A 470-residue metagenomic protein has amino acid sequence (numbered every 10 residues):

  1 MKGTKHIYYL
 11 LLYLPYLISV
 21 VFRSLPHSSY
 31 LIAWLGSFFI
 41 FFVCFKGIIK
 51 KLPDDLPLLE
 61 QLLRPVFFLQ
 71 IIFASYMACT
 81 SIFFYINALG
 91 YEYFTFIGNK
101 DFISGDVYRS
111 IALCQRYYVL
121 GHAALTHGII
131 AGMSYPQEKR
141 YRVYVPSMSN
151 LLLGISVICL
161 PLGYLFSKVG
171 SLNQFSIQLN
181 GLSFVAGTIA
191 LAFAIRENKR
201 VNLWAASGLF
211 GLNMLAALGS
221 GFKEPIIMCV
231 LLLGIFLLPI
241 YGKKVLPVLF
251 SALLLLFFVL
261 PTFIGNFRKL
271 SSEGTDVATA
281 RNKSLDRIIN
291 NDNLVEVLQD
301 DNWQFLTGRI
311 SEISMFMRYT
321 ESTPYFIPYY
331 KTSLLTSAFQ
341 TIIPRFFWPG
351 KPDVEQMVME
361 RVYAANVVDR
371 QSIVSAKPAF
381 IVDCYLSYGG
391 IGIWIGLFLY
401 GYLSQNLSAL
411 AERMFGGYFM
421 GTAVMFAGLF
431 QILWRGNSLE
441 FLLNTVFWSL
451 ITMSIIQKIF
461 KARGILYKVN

Functional and structural regions predicted by a protein language model:
M1-P136, F210, L233-L246, F250-L256 (+2 more regions): N-terminal "leader" segments that precede or initiate the main folded domain
K2-L11, P57-Q70, V143-G154, K199-A206 (+1 more regions): Membrane-interfacial loop-to-transmembrane alpha-helix junctions, especially the N-terminal start
Y13-V21, Q70-S81, S156-F166, G208-L218 (+2 more regions): Aromatic-anchored segments of alpha-helical transmembrane domains
W34-V43, Q178-I189, I226-G234, L399 (+1 more regions): Membrane-embedded alpha-helical segments of multi-pass membrane proteins, especially the transmembrane helices
Y91-S271, Y467-K468: Membrane-embedded catalytic interface detector for glycan/lipid assembly enzymes
K168-S171, R370-N470: Hydrophobic alpha-helical segments
F250-D353: Aromatic-rich transmembrane-lumenal/periplasmic boundary elements in polytopic membrane proteins
Y325-Y388: Long extracytoplasmic/lumenal interhelical loops at the membrane interface of multi-pass membrane proteins
